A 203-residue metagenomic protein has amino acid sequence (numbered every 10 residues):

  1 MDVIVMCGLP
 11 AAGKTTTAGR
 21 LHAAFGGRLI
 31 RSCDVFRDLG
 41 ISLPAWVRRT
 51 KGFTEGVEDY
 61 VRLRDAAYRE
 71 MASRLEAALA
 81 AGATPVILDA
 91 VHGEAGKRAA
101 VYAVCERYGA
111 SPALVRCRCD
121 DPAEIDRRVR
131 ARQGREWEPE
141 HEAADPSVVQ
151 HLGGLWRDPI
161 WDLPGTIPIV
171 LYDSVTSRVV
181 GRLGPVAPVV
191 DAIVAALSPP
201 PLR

Functional and structural regions predicted by a protein language model:
V3: Walker A (P-loop) ATP-phosphate-binding motif of ABC ATPase nucleotide-binding domains
M6: Hydrophobic anchor at the beta1->P-loop junction of P-loop NTPases
L9-P10: The conserved Walker
G13: Conserved glycine(s) of the Walker
T16-A80: Conserved substrate/cofactor phosphate-moiety recognition/catalytic segment in nucleotide-dependent phosphotransferases
K51, E55-E58, E106-I160: A glycine- and Lys/Arg-enriched "phosphate-lid" helix/loop adjacent to the NTP-binding pocket of small-molecule kinases
D59-P112, C119: Glycine-rich phosphate-binding loop used to anchor ATP phosphates in small-molecule kinases, encompassing both
G134-D191, A196-R203: Small-molecule kinase domains that catalyze NTP-dependent phosphoryl transfer to phosphate-bearing small molecules
